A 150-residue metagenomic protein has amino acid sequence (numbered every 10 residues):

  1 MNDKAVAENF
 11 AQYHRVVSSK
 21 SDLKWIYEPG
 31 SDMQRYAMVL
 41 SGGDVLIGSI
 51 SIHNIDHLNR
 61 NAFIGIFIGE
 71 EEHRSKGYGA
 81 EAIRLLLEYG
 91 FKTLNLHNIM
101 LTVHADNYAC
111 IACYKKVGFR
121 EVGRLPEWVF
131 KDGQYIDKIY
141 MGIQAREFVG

Functional and structural regions predicted by a protein language model:
M1-V16: Helix-loop element at the rim of GNAT/NAT acetyltransferase active sites that forms part of the acceptor-substrate
R15-E72, Q144-F148: Acetyl-CoA-dependent GNAT
S21-W25, E81, L85, Y140: Alpha-helical elements of Rossmann-like donor-binding domains used by nucleotide-donor carbohydrate transfer enzymes
L46, A80, A105-G123: Conserved active-site alpha-helix within GNAT-family acetyltransferase domains
N61, K92-T102: Conserved GNAT acetyl-CoA-binding A-motif
F63, E81, N98, A109: Amphipathic alpha-helical recognition patches that constitute DNA-binding helices
G69, S75-Y89, I111-K116: Conserved acetyl-CoA-binding loop-helix of GNAT-fold acetyltransferases
M100-V103, R120-Y140: Conserved catalytic-core motifs of GNAT/GCN5-like acyltransferases
